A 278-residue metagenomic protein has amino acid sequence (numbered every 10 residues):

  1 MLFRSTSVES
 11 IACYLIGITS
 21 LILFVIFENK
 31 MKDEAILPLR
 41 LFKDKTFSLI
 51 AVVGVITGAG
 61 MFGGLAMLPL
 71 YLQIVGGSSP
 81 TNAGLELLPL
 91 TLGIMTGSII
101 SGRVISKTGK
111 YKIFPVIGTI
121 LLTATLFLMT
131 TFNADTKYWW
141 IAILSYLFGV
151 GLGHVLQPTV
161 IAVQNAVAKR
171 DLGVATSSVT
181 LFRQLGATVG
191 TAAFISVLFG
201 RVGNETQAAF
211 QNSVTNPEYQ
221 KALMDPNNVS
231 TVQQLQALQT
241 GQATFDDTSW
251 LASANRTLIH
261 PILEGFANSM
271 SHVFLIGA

Functional and structural regions predicted by a protein language model:
T6-V174, G190: Transmembrane core module of solute transporters
V25, P69, G76, T176 (+3 more regions): Generic low-complexity, intrinsically disordered sequence content enriched in small uncharged/hydrophobic residues
V53, S178-F182: Hydrophobic alpha-helical segments of secondary membrane carriers
G153, V160, T180, V229-S230 (+1 more regions): A composition/secondary-structure signal for short, hydrophobic, low-basic-content segments with alpha-helix propensity
Q184-G277: Hydrophobic transmembrane architecture of multi-pass small-molecule transporters
